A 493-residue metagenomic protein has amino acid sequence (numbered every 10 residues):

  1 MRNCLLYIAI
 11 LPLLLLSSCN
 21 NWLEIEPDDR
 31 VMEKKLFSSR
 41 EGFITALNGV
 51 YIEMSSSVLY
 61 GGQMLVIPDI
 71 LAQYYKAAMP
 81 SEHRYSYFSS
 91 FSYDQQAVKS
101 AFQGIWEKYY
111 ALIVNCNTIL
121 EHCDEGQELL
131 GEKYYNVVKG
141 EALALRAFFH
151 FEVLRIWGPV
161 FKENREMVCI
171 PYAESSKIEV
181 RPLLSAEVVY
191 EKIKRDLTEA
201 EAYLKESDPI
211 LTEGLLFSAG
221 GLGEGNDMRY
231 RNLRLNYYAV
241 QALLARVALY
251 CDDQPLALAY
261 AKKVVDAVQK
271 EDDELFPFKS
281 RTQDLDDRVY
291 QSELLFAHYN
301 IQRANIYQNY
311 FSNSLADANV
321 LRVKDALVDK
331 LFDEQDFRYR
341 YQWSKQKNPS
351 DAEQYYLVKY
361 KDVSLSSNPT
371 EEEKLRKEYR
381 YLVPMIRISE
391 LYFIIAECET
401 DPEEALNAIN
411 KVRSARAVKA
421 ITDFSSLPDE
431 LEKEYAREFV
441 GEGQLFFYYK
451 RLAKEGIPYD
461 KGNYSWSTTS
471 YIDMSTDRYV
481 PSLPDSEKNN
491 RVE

Functional and structural regions predicted by a protein language model:
C19-D69, I457-E493: Membrane-proximal, proline-rich intrinsically disordered regions
K34, G61-A78, P159-E166, I170 (+1 more regions): Short, surface-exposed recognition loops and adjoining beta-strand edges that mediate ligand/DNA contacts, enriched
I44, H83-W157, E179-V180, L184-V188 (+5 more regions): Conserved, well-structured interaction surfaces
N115, V189, D196, Y203 (+3 more regions): Alpha-helical solenoid repeat scaffolds, predominantly canonical TPR units
K263-E404, A453-E493: Elongated scaffold/linker segments in the mid-to-C-terminal portions of large proteins
